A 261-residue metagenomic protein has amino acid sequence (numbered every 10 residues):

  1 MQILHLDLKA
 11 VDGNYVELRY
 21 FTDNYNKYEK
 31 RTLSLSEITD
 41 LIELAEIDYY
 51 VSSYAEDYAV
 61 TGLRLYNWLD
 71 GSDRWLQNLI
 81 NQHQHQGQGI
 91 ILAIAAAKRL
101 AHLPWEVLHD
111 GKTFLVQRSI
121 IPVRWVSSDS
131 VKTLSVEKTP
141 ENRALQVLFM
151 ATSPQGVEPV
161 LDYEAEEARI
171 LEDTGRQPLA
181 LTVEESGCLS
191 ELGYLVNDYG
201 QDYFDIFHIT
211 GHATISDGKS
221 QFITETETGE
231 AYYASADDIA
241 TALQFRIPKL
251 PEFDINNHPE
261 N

Functional and structural regions predicted by a protein language model:
M1-H109, T113-Q117, I121, E141: Non-catalytic, solvent-exposed interaction/assembly segments
D70-N81, V131-L134, L189-Y194: Short alpha-helical segments and helix-capping/turn motifs at coil-helix boundaries
G87-I91, N142-A144, D202-F204, P248-P251: A general structural motif
L92-I94, I170, F207, F253: Residue-level detector of buried hydrophobic side-chain packing in well-ordered secondary-structure elements
A96-A101, C188-S190, H212-T214, H258-N261: Gly/Ser/Thr-rich loops at beta-strand to alpha-helix junctions that form or flank small-molecule/cofactor-binding
G111-F149: Non-catalytic propeptide/linker segments at domain boundaries
P122-S130, I209, T214-D217, F222-N261: Catalytic cores of nucleophile-dependent amide-cleaving enzymes
L134-Y233: A domain-level signal for caspase-like cysteine endopeptidase catalytic cores and their zymogen-processing architecture
